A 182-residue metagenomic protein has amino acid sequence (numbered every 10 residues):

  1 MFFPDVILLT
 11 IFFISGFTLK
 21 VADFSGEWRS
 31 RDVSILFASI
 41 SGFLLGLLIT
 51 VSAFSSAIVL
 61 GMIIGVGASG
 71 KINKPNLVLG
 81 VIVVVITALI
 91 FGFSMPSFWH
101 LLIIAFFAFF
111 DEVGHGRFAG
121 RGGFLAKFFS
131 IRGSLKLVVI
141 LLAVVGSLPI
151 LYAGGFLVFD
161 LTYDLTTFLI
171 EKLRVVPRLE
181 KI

Functional and structural regions predicted by a protein language model:
M1-I7, F43-A57, I86-L101, V145-G154: Helix-coil boundary and interhelical linker segments in multi-pass alpha-helical membrane proteins
M1-L48, I58-V59, F156-L161, I170-I182: N-terminal topogenic module of multi-pass integral membrane proteins
L9-G16, V81-V85, L102-F107, V139-A143: Hydrophobic cores of alpha-helical transmembrane segments in multi-pass inner/ER membrane proteins, independent
V21, F43-L47, V66-G67, V85-I86 (+1 more regions): Alpha-helical transmembrane segments of multipass membrane proteins
V21-V33, L47-F54, G67-N76, G122-I131: Short, amphipathic, aromatic/basic-enriched membrane-interface segments that mark the entry/exit of transmembrane
I35-G42, L77-T87, S130-V145: Core segments of transmembrane alpha-helices that mediate helix-helix packing or line hydrophobic substrate/ligand
A57-F128: Membrane-proximal helix-loop-helix units in multi-pass membrane proteins
F107-I182: C-terminal membrane-adjacent module
